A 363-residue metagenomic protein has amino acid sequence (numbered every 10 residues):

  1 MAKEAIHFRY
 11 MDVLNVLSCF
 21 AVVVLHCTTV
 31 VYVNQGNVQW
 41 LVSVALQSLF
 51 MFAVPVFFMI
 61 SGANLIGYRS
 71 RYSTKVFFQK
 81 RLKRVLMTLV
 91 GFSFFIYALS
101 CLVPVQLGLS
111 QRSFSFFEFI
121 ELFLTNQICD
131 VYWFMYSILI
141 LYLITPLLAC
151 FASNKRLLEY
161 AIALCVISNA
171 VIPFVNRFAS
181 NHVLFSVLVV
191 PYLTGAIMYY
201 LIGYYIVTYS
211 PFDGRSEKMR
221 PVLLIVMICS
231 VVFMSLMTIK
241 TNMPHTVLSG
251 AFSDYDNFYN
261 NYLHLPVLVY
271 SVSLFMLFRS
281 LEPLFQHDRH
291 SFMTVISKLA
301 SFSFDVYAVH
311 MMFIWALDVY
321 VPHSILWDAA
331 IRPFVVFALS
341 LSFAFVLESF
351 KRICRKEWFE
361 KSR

Functional and structural regions predicted by a protein language model:
M1-M11, P211-V222, H245-G250, P283-T294 (+2 more regions): Short, Lys/Arg-enriched, disordered terminal segments
M1-V171, L299-F302, H323-R363: Membrane-cytosol interface segments of multi-pass membrane proteins, especially ER/Golgi lipid-handling enzymes
F20-C27, A163-R177, M227-T241, M312: Aromatic-anchored segments of alpha-helical transmembrane domains
V42-A53, L122-S137, F174-Y199, S235-S273 (+1 more regions): Interfacial loop-to-helix transition and helix-capping segments at the boundaries of transmembrane helices
A63-G67, L141, T145-A149, A196-F212 (+4 more regions): Hydrophobic transmembrane alpha-helices
A152-N154, S180-F185, Q286-S291, V321-W327 (+1 more regions): Membrane interface segments of multi-pass transport proteins and intramembrane proteases
D213-S297, F302: Alpha-helical transmembrane segments and terminal signal-anchor/GPI-anchor hydrophobic tails, characterized by long
M311-P322: Transmembrane alpha-helical segments of integral membrane proteins
